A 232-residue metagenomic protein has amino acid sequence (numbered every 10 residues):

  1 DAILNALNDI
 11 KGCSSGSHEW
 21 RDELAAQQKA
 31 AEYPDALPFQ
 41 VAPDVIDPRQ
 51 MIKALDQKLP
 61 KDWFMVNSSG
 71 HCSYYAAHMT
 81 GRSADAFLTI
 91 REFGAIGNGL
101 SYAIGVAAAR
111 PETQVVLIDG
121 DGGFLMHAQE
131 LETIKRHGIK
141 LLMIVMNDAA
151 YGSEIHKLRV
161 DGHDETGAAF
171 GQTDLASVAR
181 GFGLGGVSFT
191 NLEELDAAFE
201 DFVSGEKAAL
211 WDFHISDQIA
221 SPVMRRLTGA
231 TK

Functional and structural regions predicted by a protein language model:
D1-K11, Y74-K232: Thiamine diphosphate
I3-I10, E23-P34, K58, D201: Residues that form generic nucleotide/phosphate-binding pockets
C13-Q27, L210: Flexible, glycine/charged-enriched surface loops at secondary-structure junctions
A26-E112: Active-site diphosphate/adenylate-binding microenvironment
